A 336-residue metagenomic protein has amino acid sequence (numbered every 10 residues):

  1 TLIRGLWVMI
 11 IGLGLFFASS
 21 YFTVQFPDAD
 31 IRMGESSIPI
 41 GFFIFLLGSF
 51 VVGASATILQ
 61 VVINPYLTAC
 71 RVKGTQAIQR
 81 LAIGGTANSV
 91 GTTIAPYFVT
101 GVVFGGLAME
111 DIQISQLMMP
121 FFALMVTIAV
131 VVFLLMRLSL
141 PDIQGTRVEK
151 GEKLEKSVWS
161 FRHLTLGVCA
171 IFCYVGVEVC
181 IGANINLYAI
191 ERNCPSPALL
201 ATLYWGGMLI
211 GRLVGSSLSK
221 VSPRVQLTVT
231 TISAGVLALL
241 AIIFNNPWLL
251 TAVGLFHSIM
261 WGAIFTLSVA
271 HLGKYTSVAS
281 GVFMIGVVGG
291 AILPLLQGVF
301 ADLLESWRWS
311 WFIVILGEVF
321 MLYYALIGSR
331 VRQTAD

Functional and structural regions predicted by a protein language model:
T1, V103, I210-P223, A301: Helix-to-loop junctions at the C-terminal end of transmembrane segments in multipass secondary transporters
L2, F45, L227-T228: Primarily marks hydrophobic transmembrane alpha-helices of the MFS/SLC 12-helix fold
W7-S37, S233-F244: C-terminal ends and interior cores of transmembrane alpha-helices in multi-pass membrane transporters/permeases
G12, P27-L59, P247-W261: Hydrophobic core of transmembrane alpha-helices in multi-pass small-molecule transporters, especially MFS/SLC-type
I58-V72, S258-K274: Intracellular juxtamembrane helix-capping segments at the cytosolic ends of symmetry-related transmembrane helices
A77-S139: Helix-loop-helix hairpin linking two adjacent transmembrane segments in secondary transporters
A95-T100, S157-T202, G206-M208: Extracytoplasmic gate region of multi-pass secondary transporters
P223-I264: C-terminal transmembrane helical hairpin of 12-TM major facilitator-type secondary transporters
